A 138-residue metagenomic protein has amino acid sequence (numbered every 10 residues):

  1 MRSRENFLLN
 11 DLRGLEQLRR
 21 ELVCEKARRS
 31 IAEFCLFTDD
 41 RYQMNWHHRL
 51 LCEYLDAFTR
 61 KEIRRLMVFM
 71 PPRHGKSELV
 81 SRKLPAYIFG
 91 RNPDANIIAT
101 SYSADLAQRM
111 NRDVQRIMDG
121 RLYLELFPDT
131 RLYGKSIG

Functional and structural regions predicted by a protein language model:
M1-I63: N-terminal accessory segments
C52-D56, E78-G90: Contiguous, well-ordered alpha-helical segments that form the cores/surfaces of helical PPI scaffolds
F58-R64, G90-A95: Short, solvent-exposed loop/edge-beta patches enriched in aromatic
K61-P85: Walker A/P-loop
H74-V80, G90-N96, S101: Alpha-helix boundary/capping segments in eukaryotic regulatory proteins
Y87-N96, D119-Y123: Post-Walker A helix-loop "phosphate-sensing" segment adjacent to the P-loop in P-loop NTPases
T100-G138: Conserved nucleotide-state-sensing and coupling region of NTP-binding domains
